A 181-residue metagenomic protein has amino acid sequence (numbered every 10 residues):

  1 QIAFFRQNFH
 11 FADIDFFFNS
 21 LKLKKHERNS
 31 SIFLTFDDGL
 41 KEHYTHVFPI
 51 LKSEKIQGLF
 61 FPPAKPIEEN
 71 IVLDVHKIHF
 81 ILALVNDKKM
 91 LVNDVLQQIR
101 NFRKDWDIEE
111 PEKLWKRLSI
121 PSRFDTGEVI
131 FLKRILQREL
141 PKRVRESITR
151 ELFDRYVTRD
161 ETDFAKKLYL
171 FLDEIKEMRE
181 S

Functional and structural regions predicted by a protein language model:
Q1-H26, K167-E180: C-terminal domain-boundary segment and adjacent tail
F5, D37, L51, F60 (+2 more regions): Conserved, mostly hydrophobic/aromatic
A12, I32-F36, G58-F60: Hydrophobic faces of well-ordered beta-strands that scaffold small-molecule active sites in alpha/beta enzyme cores
S20-K22, E42-Y44, I67-V72: Short catalytic/ligand-binding loop motif for oxyanion handling, primarily in non-cytosolic enzymes, centered on
N29-I32, E54-G58, E180-S181: Short, well-ordered coil/turn segments that N-cap beta-strands
T35, G39-V47, E54: Membrane-embedded segments
K55-I81: A short, conserved beta-to-alpha structural element at the edge of catalytic cores that scaffolds binding
I71-S181: Extended, charge-rich helix/loop segments that form flexible, surface "patches" used to engage negatively charged
